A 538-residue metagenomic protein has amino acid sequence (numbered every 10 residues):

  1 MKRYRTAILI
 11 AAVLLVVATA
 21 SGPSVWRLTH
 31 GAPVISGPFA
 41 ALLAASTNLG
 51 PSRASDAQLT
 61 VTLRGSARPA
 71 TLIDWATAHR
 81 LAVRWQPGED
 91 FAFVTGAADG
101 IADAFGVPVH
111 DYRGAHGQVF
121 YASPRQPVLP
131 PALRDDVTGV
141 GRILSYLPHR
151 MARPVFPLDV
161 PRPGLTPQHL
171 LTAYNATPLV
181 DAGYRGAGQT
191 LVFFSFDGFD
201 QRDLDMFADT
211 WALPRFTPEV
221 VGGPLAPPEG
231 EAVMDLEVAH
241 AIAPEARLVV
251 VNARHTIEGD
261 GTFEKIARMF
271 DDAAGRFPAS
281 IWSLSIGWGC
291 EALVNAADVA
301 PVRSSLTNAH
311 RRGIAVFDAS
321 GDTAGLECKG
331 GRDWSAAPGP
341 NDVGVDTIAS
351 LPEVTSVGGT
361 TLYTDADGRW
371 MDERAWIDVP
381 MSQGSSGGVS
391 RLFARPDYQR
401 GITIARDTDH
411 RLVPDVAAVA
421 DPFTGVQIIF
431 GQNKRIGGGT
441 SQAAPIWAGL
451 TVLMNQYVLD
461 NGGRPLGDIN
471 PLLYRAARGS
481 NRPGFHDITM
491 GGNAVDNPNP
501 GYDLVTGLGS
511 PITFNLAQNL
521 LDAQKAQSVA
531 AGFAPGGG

Functional and structural regions predicted by a protein language model:
M1-V13: N-terminal Sec-pathway targeting helices
V13-A20: Hydrophobic core
S21, W26-G88, F93, A98-G359 (+6 more regions): Substrate-binding/charge-relay-adjacent region of secreted/lumenal peptidase catalytic domains
G344, L351-M381: Non-catalytic alpha/beta scaffold blocks inside enzyme catalytic domains
T361, I402-T403, N455-L504, Q524-K525: An often Trp-containing, charged/polar helix-loop segment at the C-terminal end of enzyme catalytic cores
A448-Q456: Short glycine/serine- and small hydrophobic-enriched flexible loop segments
A531-G538: Ser/Thr/Gly/Pro-rich low-complexity, disordered linker/stalk segments of secreted and cell-surface proteins
